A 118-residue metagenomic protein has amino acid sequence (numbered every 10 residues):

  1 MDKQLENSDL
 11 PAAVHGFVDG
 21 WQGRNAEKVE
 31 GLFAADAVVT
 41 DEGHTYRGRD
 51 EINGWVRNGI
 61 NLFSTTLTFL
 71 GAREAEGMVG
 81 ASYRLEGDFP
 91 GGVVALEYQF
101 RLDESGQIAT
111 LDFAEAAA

Functional and structural regions predicted by a protein language model:
M1-E27, G31: Short, low-complexity N-terminal intrinsically disordered segments enriched in polar/charged residues
D2-Q4, N53-A118: A beta-strand edge to alpha-helix "cap/lid" segment located at domain peripheries
E30, T40-D41, T68, L111: Short, hydrophobic secondary-structure boundary micro-motifs
A34: Helix-to-beta-strand junctions that scaffold the AdoMet/dcAdoMet cofactor pocket in Class I SAM-dependent enzymes
A37-V38, A116: A broad detector of the eukaryotic-type serine/threonine protein kinase catalytic domain
V38-R47: A short gly/proline-enriched turn/hairpin at secondary-structure junctions
